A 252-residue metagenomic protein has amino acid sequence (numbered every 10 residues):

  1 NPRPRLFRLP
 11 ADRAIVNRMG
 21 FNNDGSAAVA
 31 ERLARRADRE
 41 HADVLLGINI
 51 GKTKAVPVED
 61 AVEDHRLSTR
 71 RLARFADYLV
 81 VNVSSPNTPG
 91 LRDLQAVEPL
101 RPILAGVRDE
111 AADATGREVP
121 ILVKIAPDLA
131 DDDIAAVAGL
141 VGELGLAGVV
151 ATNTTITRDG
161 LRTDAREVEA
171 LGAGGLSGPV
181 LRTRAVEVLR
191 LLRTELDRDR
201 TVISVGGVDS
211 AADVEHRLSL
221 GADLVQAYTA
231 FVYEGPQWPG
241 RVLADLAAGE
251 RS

Functional and structural regions predicted by a protein language model:
N1-A42: A gly/proline- and charged-residue-enriched helix-loop-helix capping module
N1-D12, D159-G174, T229-S252: C-terminal helical cap(s) of enzyme catalytic domains, especially alpha/beta-barrels
V29, V81-N82, K124, V149 (+3 more regions): Conserved, mostly hydrophobic/aromatic
H41-I48, D113-L129, T194-S204: Short beta-strand/loop segments at the ligand-binding rim of alpha/beta enzyme cores
T53-R66, R92-Q95, P99, L122-E143: Active-site glycine- and acidic-residue-rich loops that bind and position anionic ligands or nucleotide-like cofactors
E63, L129-E143, R193-R198, V208-V225: Catalytic cores of alpha/beta
P86-P99, L140-R198, Q237-W238, V242: Glycine/Thr-rich beta-alpha phosphate-binding loop at enzyme active sites
G148-R158, G207-V208, V214-R241: Glycine-rich phosphate-binding active-site loops on the catalytic face of alpha/beta enzymes
